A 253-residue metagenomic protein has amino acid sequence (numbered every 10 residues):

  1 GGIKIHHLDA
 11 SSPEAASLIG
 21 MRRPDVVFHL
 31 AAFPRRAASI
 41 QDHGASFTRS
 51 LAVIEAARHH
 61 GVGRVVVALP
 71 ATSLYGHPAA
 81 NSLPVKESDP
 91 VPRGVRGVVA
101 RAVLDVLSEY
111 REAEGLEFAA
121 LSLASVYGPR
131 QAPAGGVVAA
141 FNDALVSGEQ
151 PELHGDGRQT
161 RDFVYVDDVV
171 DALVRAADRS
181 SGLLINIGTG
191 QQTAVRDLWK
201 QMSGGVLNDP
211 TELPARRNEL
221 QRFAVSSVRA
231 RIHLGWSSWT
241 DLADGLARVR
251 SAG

Functional and structural regions predicted by a protein language model:
L8-S46: NAD(P)H-binding glycine-rich loop region in Rossmannoid oxidoreductase-like domains and their noncatalytic homologs
H29, L51-V95: Conserved Rossmann-fold NAD(P)-dependent oxidoreductase catalytic core, especially the SDR/UDP-sugar
S39, E87-R93, F118-V126, F141-V164 (+1 more regions): A conserved pocket-lining segment of Rossmann-fold NAD(P)-dependent short-chain dehydrogenase/reductase
H43-G44, P92-L104, Q131, G135-A139 (+2 more regions): Short-chain dehydrogenase/reductase
S50-L51, A100-S108, A139-N142, D171: Conserved active-site helix of classical SDR/Rossmann-fold NAD(P)-dependent CH-OH oxidoreductases
L74-Y75, G94-V95, A119-G136: Flexible, glycine-rich beta-alpha linker
P78-A79, R93-S122, L145-S147: Active-site Tyr-X1-5-Lys
L145-G253: C-terminal substrate-binding subdomain of Rossmann-fold SDR/epimerase-dehydratase oxidoreductases
